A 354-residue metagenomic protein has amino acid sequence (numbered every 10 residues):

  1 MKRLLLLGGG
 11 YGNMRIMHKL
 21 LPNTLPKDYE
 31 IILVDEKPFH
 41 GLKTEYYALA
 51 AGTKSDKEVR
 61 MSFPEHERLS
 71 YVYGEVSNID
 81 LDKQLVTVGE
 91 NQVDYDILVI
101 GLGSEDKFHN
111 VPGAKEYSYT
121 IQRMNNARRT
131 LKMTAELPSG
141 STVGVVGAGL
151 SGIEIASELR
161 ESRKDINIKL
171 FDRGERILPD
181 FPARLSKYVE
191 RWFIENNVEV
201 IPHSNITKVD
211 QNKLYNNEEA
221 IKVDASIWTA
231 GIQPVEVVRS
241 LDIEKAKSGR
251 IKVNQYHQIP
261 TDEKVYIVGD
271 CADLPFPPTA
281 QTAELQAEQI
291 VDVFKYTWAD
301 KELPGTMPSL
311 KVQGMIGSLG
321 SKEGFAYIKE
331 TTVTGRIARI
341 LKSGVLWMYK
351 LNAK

Functional and structural regions predicted by a protein language model:
M1-L69, E154-D180: Beta1-alpha1 glycine-rich phosphate/pyrophosphate-binding loop at the start of Rossmann-like nucleotide-binding domains
M1-L7, D28, R68-S141, L214-N216 (+1 more regions): FAD-binding core/adjacent interface of flavoenzyme oxidoreductases
E36-G41, Y47, A51, G101-E136 (+3 more regions): Glycine-rich active-site loop/strand segments that organize a redox cofactor
Y71, V93, K164-Q255: A Rossmann-like FAD-binding core segment of flavoenzymes
S77-I79, T207, G317: Conserved positions in beta-strands of structured domains
E116-S139, K222-D292, Y296: FAD-site-proximal beta/loop scaffold in flavoenzymes
L131-I168: Rossmann-like NAD(P)H-binding beta-loop-alpha module
Q286-K354: C-terminal, flexible cofactor-proximal segment of oxidoreductases
